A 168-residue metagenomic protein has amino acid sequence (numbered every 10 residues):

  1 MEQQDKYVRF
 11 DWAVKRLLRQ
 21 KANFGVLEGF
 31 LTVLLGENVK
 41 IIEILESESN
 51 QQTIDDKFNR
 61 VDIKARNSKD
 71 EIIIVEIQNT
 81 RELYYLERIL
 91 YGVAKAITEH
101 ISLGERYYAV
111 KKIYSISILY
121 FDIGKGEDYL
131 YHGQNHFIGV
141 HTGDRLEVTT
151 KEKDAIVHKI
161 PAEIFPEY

Functional and structural regions predicted by a protein language model:
M1-Y168: Elongated, amphipathic alpha-helical interaction scaffolds
